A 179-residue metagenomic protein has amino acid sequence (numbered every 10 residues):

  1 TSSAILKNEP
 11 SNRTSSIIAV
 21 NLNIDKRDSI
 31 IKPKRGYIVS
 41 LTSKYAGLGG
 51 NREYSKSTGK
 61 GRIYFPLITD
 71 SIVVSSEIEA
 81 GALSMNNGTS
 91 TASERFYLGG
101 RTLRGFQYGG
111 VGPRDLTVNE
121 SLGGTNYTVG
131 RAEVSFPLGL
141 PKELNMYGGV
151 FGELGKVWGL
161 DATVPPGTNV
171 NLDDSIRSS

Functional and structural regions predicted by a protein language model:
T1-N8: Transmembrane beta-barrel wall of Gram-negative outer-membrane proteins
A4, S15-I18, R35-S179: C-terminal transmembrane beta-barrel domains of outer membrane proteins
S11-N12: Flexible loop and strand-edge segments within Gram-negative outer membrane beta-barrel domains
N21: Alpha-helical scaffold segments in soluble metabolic enzymes
I24-I31, V134-L138: Conserved helix-loop functional segments at active or binding sites
